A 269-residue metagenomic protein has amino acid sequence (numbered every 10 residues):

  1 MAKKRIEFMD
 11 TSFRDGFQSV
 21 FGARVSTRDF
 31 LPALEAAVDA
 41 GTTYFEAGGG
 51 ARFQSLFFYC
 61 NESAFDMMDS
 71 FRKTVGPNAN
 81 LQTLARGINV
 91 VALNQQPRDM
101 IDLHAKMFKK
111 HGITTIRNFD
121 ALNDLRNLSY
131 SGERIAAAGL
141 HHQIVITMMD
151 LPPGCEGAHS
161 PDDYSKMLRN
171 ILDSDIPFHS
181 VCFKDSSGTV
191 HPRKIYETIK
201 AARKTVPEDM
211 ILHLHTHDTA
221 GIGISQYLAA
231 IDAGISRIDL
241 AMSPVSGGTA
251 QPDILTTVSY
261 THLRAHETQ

Functional and structural regions predicted by a protein language model:
A2-G22, P77-V91, H141-G154, P207: N-terminal small/glycine-rich loop or linker at the start of catalytic domains across soluble metabolic enzymes
F8-T11, F45-A47, A79-R86, I116 (+4 more regions): Hydrophobic faces of well-ordered beta-strands that scaffold small-molecule active sites in alpha/beta enzyme cores
G16, N118, V181, G234: Conserved, mostly hydrophobic/aromatic
A51-S131, I146-S165: Active-site beta->alpha loop and helix N-cap motifs at the rims of alpha/beta catalytic domains
N61-F65, L122-A138, T189-A202, T249 (+1 more regions): Active-site-adjacent beta->alpha loops and helix N-cap segments on the catalytic face of soluble alpha/beta enzymes
G221-A233: Catalytic cores of alpha/beta
S236-A250: Glycine-rich phosphate-binding active-site loops on the catalytic face of alpha/beta enzymes
H262-Q269: Single conserved hydrophobic/aromatic residue that forms the stacking wall/gate of nucleotide- or nucleobase-binding
